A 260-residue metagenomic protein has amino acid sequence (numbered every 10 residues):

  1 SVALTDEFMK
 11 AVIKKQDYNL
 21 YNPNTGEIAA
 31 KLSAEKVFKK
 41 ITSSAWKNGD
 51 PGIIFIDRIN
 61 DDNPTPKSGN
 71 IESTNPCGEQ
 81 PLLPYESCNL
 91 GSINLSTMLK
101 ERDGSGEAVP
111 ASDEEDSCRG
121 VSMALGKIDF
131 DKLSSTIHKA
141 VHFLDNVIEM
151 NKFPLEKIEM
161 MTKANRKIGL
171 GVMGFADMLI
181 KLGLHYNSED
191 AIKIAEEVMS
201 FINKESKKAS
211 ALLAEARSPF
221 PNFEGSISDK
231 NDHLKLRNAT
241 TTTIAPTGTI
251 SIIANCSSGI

Functional and structural regions predicted by a protein language model:
S1-G104, G126-F130, F153-K157, S210: Active-site cavity-forming subdomains of large catalytic enzyme subunits
S1-L4, G26-K36, L82, D113 (+4 more regions): Catalytic cores of large soluble enzymes that bind and process phosphate-bearing ligands
Y21, I54-D57, G91-S96, M173 (+4 more regions): Generic beta-strand/beta-sheet core signal
T25, T136-E159, K163, L184-T247: Internal maturation/activation junctions in enzymes
A45-K47, P81-L83, V172, D232-L236 (+1 more regions): Solvent-exposed alpha-helices and their adjacent loops that cap or buttress functional pockets in soluble metabolic
T74-L82, K100, A239, T249-I260: Gly/Pro-rich active-site capping loops and adjacent beta-alpha segments that organize cofactor/substrate pockets
Y85-A108, D113, G120-L170, L179-I180: Long, charged, mostly alpha-helical binding arms that flank functional sites
